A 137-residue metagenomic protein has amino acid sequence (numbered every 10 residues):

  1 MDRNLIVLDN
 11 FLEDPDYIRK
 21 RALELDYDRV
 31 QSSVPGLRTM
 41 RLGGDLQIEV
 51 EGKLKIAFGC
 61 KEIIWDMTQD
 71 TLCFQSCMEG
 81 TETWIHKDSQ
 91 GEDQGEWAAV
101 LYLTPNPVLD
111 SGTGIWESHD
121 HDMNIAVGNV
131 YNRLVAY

Functional and structural regions predicted by a protein language model:
M1-Y137: Fe(II)/2-oxoglutarate oxygenase catalytic core
